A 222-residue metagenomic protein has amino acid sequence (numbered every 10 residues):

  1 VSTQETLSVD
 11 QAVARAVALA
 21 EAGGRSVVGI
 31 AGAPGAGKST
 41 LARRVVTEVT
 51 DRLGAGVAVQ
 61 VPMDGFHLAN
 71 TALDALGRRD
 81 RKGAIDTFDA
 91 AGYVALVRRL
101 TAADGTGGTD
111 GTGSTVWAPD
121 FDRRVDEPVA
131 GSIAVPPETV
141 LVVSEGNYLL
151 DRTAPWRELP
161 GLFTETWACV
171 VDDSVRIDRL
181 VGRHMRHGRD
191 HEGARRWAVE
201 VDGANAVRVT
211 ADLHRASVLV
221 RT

Functional and structural regions predicted by a protein language model:
V1-V27, A33: Extreme N-terminal, non-catalytic leader segments that precede Walker-type/kinase nucleotide-binding cores
R25-G29, V57, L141-V143: Residue-level preference for the first positions of well-ordered beta-strands
K38: Conserved lysine of the Walker
L41: Hydrophobic positions on the alpha1 helix immediately C-terminal to the Walker A/P-loop
T47-V59: Post-Walker A helix-loop "phosphate-sensing" segment adjacent to the P-loop in P-loop NTPases
P62, L68-V125: Conserved nucleotide-sensing/catalytic segment adjacent to the nucleotide-binding pocket in NTP-handling enzymes
V125-R183: ATP-dependent NMP and nucleoside kinases share a basic, alpha-helical "lid"
A130-G131, A154-R157, M185-T222: Small-molecule kinase domains that catalyze NTP-dependent phosphoryl transfer to phosphate-bearing small molecules
